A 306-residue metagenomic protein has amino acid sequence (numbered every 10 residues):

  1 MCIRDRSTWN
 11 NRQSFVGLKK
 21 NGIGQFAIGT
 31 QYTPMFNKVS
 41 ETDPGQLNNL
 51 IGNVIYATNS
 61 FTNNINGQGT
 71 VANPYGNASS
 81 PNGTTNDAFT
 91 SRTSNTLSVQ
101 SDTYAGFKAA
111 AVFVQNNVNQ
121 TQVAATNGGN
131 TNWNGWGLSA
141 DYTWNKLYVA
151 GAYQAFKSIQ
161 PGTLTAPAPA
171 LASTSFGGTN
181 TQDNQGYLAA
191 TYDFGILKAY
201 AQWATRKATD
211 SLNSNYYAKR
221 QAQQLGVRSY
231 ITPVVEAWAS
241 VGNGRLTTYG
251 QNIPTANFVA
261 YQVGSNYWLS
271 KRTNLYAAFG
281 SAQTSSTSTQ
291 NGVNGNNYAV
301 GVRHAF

Functional and structural regions predicted by a protein language model:
M1-N116, D141-Y148: Outer membrane beta-barrel
R4, T33-N37, N116-V118, F156-S158 (+4 more regions): Structural signature of outer-membrane beta-barrel domains
R4-V16, N127-T131, T248-N257: Outer-membrane beta-barrel proteins
W9-N11, R92, Y104, W133 (+4 more regions): Membrane-spanning beta-strands of outer-membrane beta-barrel proteins
G29-Q31, A110-V114, A150-Q154, Q202-A204 (+4 more regions): Transmembrane beta-strands of outer-membrane beta-barrel proteins
K38-L47, V123, T163-T165, N213 (+2 more regions): Outer-membrane beta-barrel and related beta-rich outer-membrane complex signature in Gram-negative bacteria
T131, W136-Q262, Y267-W268: Detector for outer-membrane/organellar transmembrane beta-barrel domains, recognizing the amphipathic beta-strand
Y267-L269, N294-F306: Outer-membrane beta-barrel "beta-signal"
